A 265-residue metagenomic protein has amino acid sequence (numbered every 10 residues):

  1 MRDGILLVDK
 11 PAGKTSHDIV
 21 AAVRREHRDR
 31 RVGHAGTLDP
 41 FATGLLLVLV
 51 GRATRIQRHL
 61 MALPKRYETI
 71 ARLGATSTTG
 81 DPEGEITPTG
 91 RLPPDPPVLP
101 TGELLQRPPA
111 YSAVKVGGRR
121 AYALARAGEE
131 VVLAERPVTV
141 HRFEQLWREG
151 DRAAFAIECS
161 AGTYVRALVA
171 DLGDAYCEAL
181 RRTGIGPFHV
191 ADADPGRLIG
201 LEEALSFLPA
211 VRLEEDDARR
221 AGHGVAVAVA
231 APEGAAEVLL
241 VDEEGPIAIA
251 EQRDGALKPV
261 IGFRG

Functional and structural regions predicted by a protein language model:
M1-H34, L38, A42, T89 (+6 more regions): Accessory RNA 3′-end/elbow-binding domains used by RNA modification enzymes
R31-M61, A110, A123-L124: Glycine/acidic-rich beta-strand-loop module
L47, E68-I70, R142-E144, A154-E158: Beta-strand secondary-structure signal
V48, T69, G118, L168 (+2 more regions): Residue-level signal for inorganic ion chemistry
A53, Q57-P108: Acidic, low-complexity central loop/insert segments
P93, A127, R253-D254: A generic structural motif
Y111-S112, V116-H141: Extended alpha-helical targeting/anchoring segments, especially N-terminal organellar/secretory targeting helices
S112-A113, R120, A125, R152-H189: Pseudouridine synthase
